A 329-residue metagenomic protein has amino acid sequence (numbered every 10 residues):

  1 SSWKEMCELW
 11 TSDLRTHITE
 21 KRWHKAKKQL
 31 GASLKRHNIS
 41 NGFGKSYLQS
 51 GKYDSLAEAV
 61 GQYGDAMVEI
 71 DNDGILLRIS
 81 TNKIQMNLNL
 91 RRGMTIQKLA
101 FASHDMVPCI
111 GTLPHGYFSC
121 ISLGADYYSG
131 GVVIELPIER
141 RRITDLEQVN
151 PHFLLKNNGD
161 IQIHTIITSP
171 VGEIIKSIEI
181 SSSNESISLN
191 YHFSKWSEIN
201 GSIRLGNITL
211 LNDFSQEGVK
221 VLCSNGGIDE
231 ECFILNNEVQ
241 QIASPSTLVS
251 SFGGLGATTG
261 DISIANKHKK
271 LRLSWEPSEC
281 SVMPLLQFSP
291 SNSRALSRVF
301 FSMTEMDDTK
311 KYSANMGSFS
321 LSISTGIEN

Functional and structural regions predicted by a protein language model:
S1-Q97, S103-D126: Histidine-centered catalytic/metal-binding microenvironments
D71-I75, R91-T95, N158-G159, G227 (+1 more regions): A short, compositionally biased
L77, K83-R92, I174-I180, L271-W275: Broad, structure-driven detector of short, well-ordered beta-strand segments within folded domains
K83, H115-K156, S177, G206-N237 (+1 more regions): Extended, charge-rich low-complexity regions and/or helical-solenoid scaffolds
L90-T95, H115, E179-N184, P277-S281: A short, sequence-level motif marking secondary-structure junctions
G93, A100-A102, S169-S177, S181-F233 (+1 more regions): Acidic (Asp/Glu-rich), glycine- and aromatic
Y128-W196, P290-A295: Extended, loop-rich substrate-binding clefts of extracytoplasmic carbohydrate-active enzymes
N157-N158, Q162-P170, S186, W196 (+1 more regions): Beta-strand-rich recognition/accessory modules
